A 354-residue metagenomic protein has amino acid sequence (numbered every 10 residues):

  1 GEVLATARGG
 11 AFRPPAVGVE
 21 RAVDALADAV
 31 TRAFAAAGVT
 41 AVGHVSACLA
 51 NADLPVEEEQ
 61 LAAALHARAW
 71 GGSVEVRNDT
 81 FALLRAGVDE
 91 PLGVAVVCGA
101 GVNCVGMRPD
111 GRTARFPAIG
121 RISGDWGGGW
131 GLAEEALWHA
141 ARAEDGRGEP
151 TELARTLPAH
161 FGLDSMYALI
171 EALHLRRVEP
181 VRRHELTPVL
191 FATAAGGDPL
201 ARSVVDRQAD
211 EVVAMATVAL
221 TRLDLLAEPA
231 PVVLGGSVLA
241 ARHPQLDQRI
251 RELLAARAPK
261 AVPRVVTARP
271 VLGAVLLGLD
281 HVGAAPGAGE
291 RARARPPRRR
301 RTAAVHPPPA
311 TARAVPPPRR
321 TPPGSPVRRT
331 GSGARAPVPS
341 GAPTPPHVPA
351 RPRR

Functional and structural regions predicted by a protein language model:
G1-V42, H66-A67, A86-L92, L137-R320 (+4 more regions): ATP-binding/phosphotransfer module of carbohydrate and carboxylate kinases, centering on a glycine-rich
A29, L49-L54: Membrane helical hairpin/interfacial module
L49, A118, G236: Pocket-edge structural micro-motifs
A52-T151, R155: Phosphate-binding/catalytic loop of phosphoryl-transfer enzymes
S325, R329, A336-S340, P346: Intrinsically disordered, low-complexity segments enriched in serine/threonine/proline/glycine and often basic
V348-A350: Short hydrophobic alpha-helical segments enriched in small aliphatic residues
